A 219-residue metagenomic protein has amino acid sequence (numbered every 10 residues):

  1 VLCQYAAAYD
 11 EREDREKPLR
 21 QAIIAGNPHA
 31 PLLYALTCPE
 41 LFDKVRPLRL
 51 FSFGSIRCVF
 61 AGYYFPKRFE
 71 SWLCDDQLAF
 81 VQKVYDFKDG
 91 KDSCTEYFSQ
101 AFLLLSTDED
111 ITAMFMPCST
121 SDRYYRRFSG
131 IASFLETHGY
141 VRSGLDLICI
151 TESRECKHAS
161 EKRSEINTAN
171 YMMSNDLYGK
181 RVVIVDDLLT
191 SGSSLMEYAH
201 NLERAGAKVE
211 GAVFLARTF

Functional and structural regions predicted by a protein language model:
V1-L2, Y9, A25-P28: Short helix-capping/linker turns of helical repeat alpha-solenoids
Q4-A6, L33: "A position-specific structural signal for the A-helix of alpha-solenoid helical repeats
A7-D10, P39: Specific register positions within alpha-helical solenoid repeats of the TPR/Sel1-like families, i.e., one
E13-A25, K44-L50: Alpha-helical repeat scaffolds
H29-I111, I148-R181, T218: Active-site-facing substrate-recognition patch
D110-S119: Short glycine-rich phosphate-binding loop at a beta-alpha junction
I184-Y198: A phosphate-binding catalytic loop at a beta-strand-loop-alpha-helix junction that coordinates phosphoryl groups
M196-F219: A short, conserved beta-to-alpha structural element at the edge of catalytic cores that scaffolds binding
